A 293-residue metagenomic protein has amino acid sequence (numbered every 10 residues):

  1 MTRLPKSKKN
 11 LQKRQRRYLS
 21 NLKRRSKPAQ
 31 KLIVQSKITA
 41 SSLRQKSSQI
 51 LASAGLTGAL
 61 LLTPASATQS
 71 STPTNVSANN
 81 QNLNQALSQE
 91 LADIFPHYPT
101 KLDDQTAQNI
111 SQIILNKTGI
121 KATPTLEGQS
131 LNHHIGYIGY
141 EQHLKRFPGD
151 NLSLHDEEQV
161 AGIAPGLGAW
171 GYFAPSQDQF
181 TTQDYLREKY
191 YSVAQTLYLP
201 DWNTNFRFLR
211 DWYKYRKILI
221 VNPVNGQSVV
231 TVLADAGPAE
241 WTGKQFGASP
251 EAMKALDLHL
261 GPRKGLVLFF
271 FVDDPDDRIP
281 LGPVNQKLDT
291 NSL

Functional and structural regions predicted by a protein language model:
T2-K217, V221-L293: Secreted/periplasmic proteins
